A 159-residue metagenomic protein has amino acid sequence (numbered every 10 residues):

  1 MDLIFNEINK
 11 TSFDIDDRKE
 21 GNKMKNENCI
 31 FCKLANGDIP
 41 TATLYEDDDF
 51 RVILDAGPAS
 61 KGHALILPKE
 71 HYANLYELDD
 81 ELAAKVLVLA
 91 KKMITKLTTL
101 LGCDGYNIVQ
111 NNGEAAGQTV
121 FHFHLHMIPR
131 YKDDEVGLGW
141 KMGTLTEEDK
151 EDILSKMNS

Functional and structural regions predicted by a protein language model:
D2-S159: HIT superfamily nucleotide-processing domains
